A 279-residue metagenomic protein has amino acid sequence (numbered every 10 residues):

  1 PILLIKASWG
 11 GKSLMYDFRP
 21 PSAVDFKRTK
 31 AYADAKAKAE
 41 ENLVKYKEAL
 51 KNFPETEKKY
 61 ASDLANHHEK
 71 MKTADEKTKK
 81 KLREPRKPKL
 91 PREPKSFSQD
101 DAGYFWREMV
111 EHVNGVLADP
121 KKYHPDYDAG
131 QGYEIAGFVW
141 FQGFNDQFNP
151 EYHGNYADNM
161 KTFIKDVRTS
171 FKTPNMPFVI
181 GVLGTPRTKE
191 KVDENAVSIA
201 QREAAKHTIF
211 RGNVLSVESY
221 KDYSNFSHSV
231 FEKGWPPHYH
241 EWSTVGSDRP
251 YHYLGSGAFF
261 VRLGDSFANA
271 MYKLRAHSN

Functional and structural regions predicted by a protein language model:
P1-N279: Cell-envelope and extracellular/periplasmic
